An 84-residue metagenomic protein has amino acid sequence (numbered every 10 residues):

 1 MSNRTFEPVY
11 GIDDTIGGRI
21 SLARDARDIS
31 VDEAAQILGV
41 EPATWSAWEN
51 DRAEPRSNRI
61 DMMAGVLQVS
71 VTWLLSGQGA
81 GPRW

Functional and structural regions predicted by a protein language model:
M1-A26: A short, Lys/Arg-rich alpha-helix, primarily the initiator
M1-F6, G65, T72-W84: Short, charged recognition helix plus adjacent turn of helix-turn-helix-like nucleic-acid-binding domains
G18, D28-I29, P55-N58: Residue-level signal for the short linker/turn that defines the boundary of a DNA-recognition helix
D28-N50, V66: Short alpha-helical DNA-recognition segment
G39, R56-W73: DNA major-groove recognition helix of helix-turn-helix/homeodomain DNA-binding modules
E41, R52, Q78-G81: The DNA-recognition helices of helix-turn-helix-type DNA-binding domains
